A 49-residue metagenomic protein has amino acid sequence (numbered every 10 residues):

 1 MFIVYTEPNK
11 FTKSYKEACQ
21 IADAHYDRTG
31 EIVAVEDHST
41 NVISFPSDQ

Functional and structural regions predicted by a protein language model:
M1-P8, E31-F45: Short aromatic-glycine-(Arg/Gly/Cys) micro-motifs in beta-strand/loop hairpins
I3, T12-V33: A short, charged, amphipathic alpha-helix used as a generic interaction element across diverse proteins
T12-E17, I43-Q49: Short amphipathic beta-strand/extended segments with alternating polar/hydrophobic composition
